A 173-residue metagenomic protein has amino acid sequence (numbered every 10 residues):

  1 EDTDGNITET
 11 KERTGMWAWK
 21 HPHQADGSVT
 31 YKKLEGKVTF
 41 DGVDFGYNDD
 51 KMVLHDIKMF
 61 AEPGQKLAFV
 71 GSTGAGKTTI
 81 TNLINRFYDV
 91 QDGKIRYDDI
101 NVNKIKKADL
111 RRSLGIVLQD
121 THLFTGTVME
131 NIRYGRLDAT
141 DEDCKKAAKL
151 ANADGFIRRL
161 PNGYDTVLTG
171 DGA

Functional and structural regions predicted by a protein language model:
D2-A173: ABC-type nucleotide-binding domain
